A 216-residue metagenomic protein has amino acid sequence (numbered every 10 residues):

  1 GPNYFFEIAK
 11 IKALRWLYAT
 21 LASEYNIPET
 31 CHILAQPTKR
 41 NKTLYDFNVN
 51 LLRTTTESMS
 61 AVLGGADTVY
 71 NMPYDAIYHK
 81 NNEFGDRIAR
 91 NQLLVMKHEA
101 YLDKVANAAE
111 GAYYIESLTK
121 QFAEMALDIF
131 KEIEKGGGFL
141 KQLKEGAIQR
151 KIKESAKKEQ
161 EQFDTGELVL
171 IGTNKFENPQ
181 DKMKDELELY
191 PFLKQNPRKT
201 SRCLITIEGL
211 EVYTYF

Functional and structural regions predicted by a protein language model:
G1-A61, P73-R90: Helix-rich catalytic cores of soluble enzyme domains
T20, T30, T38, T43 (+8 more regions): Residue-identity detector for threonine
A22-N26, S60-L63, D67, K97 (+1 more regions): Hydrophobic/aromatic-lined pockets within catalytic cores
Y25, E29, D67-T68, D103 (+1 more regions): Residue-level detector of short coil/turn "hinge" positions at structural boundaries
H32-L34, L51, V62, T68-Y70 (+2 more regions): Structured core elements
G65-H79, L102-A109: Short acidic/histidine-rich active-site segments
R87-F216: Catalytic-core signal marking the mid-to-C-terminal active-site face
